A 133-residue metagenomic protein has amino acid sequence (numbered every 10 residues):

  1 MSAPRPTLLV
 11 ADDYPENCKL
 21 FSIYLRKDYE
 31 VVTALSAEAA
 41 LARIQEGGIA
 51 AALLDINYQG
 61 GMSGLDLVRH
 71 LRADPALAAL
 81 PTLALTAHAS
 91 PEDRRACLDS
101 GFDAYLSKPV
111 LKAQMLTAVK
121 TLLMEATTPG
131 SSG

Functional and structural regions predicted by a protein language model:
P15-T33: Two-component/phosphorelay signaling modules centered on CheY-like receiver
T33-A51, Q59: Acidic, metal-coordinating helix/loop segments flanking the phosphotransfer/catalytic sites of two-component signaling
A42, S63-A78: Short amphipathic alpha-helix used as the core "switch/output" element in two-component signaling
G48-A50, A76-P81: His-Asp phosphorelay/catalytic-motif detector in bacterial-type signaling
M62, D66, A89-A104: Alpha4 helix (beta4-alpha4-beta5 surface) of REC/receiver domains from two-component response regulators
V110-V119: C-terminal output helix
K120-G133: The C-terminal output helix
